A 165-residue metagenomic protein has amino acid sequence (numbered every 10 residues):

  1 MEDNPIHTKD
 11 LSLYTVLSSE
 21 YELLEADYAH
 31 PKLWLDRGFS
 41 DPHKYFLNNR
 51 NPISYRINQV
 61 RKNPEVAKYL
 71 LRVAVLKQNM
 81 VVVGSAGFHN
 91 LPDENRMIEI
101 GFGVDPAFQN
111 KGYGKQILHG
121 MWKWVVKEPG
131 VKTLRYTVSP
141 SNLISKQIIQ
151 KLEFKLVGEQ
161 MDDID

Functional and structural regions predicted by a protein language model:
M1-E99, V104-A107, G120-W124, E128 (+2 more regions): GNAT-family acyltransferases
G112-K115: Glycine-rich acyl-CoA binding loop
Y136-K146: Conserved beta-strand-loop-alpha-helix junction that forms the acyl-donor binding cleft
I149: Conserved active-site tyrosine of GNAT-family acetyltransferases
